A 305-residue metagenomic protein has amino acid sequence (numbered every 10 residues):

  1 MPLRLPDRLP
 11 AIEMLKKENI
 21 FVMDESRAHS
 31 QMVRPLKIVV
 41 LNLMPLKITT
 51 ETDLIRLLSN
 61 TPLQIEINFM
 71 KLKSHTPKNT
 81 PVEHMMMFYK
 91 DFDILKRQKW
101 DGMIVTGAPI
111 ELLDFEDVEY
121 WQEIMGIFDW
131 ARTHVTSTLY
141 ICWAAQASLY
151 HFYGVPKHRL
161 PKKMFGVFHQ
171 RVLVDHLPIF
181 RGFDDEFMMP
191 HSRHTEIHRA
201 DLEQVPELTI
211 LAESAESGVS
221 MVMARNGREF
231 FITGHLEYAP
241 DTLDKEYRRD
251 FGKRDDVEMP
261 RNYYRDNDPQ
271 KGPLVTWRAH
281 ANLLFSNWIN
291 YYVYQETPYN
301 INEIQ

Functional and structural regions predicted by a protein language model:
M1-S74, Y89, D93-L95, K99 (+2 more regions): Amide-donor transfer/coupling interface in amidating biosynthetic enzymes
D53-I55, H84, D117-Y120, Y153-P156 (+2 more regions): Short, glycine/charged-enriched secondary-structure capping and boundary segments
K73-M86: N-terminal beta-loop-helix "entrance" segment that forms/cooperates in small-molecule cofactor or anionic ligand
M85, Y89-F92, A108, F115: Helical hinge/lid and interdomain linker segments adjacent to catalytic or ligand-binding clefts that mediate domain
W100, V105-V174: Cysteine-nucleophile active-site neighborhood
